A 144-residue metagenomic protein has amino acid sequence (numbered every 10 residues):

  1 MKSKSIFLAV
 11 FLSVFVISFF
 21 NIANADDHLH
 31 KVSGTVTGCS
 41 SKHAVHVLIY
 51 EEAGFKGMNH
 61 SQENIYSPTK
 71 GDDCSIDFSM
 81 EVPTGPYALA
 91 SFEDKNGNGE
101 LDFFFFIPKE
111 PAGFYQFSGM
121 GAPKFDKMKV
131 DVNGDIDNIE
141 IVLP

Functional and structural regions predicted by a protein language model:
M1-V10: Bacterial N-terminal signal peptides that target proteins for export
A9-S18: Bacterial N-terminal signal peptides
H30-G38: A short, amphipathic beta-strand motif
S40-M58: Short, ordered, surface-exposed loop/turn motifs in non-cytosolic proteins
S75-V82, I139: Exposed aromatic-hydrophobic patches
G85-S91: A short tyrosine-centered beta-strand micro-motif
G97-F103: Acidic, glycine-anchored loop motifs typical of Ca2+
P111-P144: Extracellular beta-sheet/turn segments enriched in Thr/Pro/Gly and aliphatic residues
